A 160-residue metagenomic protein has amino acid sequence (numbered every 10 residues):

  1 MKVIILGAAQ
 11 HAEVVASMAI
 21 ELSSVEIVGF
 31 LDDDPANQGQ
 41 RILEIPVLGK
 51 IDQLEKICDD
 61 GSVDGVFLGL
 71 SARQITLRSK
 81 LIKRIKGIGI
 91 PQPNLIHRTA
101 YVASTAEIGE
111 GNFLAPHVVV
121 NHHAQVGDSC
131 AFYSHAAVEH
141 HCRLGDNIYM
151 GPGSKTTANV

Functional and structural regions predicted by a protein language model:
M1-I42, E55-C58: Hydrophobic, well-ordered beta-alpha structural blocks that scaffold small-molecule cofactor pockets
L6-G7, G69-L70, A158: Small/polar loops that bind or transfer phosphate-bearing groups
G7, V66, Q92, E139-H140: Generic structural signal for conserved hydrophobic packing positions in ordered secondary structure
Q10-E13, T76, E107: Short alpha-helical
M18-E21, L43-P46, K80-K83, G109 (+1 more regions): Short, glycine/charged-enriched secondary-structure capping and boundary segments
V28, D64, E110: Conserved acidic residues
A36-Y101: Phosphate-bearing ligand-interacting subdomains that bind or position ATP/ADP/UDP/GDP/NAD(P) or nucleotide-linked
L95-V160: Structural signal for interior beta-strand "rungs" in well-ordered beta-sheet cores of soluble enzyme domains
